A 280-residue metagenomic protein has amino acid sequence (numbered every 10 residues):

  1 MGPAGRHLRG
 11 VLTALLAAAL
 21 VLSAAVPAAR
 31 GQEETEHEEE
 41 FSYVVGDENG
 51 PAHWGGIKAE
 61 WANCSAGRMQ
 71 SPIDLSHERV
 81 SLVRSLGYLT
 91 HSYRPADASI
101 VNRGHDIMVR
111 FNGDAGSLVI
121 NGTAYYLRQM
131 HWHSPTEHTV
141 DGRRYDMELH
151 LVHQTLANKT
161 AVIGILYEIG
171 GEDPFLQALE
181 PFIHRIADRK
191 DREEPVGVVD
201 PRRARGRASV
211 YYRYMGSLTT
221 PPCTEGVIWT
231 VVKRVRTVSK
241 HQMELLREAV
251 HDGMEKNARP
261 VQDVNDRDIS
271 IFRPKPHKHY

Functional and structural regions predicted by a protein language model:
G2-Y280: Alpha-carbonic anhydrase
